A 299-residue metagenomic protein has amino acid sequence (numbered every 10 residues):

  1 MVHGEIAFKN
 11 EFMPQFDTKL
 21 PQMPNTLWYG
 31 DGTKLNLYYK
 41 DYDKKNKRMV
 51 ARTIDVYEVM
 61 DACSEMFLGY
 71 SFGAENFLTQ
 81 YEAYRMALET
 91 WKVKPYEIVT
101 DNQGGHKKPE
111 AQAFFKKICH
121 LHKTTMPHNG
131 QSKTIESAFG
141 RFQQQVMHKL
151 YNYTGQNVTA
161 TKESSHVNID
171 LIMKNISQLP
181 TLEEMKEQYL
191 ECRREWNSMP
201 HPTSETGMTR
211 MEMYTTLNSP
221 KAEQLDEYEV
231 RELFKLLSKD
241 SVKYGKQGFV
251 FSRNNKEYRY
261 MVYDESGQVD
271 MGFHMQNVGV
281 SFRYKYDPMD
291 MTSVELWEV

Functional and structural regions predicted by a protein language model:
M1-D55, M66, A83: Mobile-element integrase/transposase regions, centering on the N-terminal DNA-binding/Zn-coordinating module
M1-T26, A113, K117-N129, I135-E136 (+3 more regions): Intrinsically disordered terminal and processing segments
I6, Y96, N102-L225: Globin-like tetrapyrrole-binding proteins
T33, D61-E65, F72-E75, T100-G105 (+3 more regions): An acidic- and aromatic-residue-enriched active-site/binding cleft used to recognize and process polar
Y38, K186-V299: C-terminal, beta-rich DNA-binding module of retroviral/retroelements integrases
S64-F67, W91-E97: Short, surface-exposed connector motifs at secondary-structure boundaries
Y70-V93: Active-site beta-loop-alpha junctions of metal-dependent nucleic acid enzymes, especially the RNase H-like/DDE
